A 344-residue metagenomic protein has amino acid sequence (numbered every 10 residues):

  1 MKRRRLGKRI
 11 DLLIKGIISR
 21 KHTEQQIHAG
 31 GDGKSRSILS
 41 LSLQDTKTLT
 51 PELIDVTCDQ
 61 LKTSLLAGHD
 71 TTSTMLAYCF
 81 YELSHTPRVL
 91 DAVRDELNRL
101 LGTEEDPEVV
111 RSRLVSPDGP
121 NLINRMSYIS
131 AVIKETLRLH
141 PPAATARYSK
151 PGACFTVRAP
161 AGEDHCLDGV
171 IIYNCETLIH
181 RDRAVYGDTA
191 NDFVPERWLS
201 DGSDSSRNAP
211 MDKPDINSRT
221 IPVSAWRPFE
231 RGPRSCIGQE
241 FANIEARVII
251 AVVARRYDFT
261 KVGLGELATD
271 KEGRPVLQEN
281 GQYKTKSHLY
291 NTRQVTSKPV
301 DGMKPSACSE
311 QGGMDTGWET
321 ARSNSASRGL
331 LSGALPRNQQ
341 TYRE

Functional and structural regions predicted by a protein language model:
M1-S19, L39, L43, D55 (+5 more regions): Cytochrome P450 catalytic-domain helical core, especially the substrate-recognition surface and oxygen-activation
R5-M75, A209-D212: Conserved cytochrome P450 catalytic core segment spanning the I/J/K helices
I10, K47-E96, T136, V170-Y173 (+2 more regions): Central I-helix of cytochrome P450 enzymes
G33-S35, H85-A143, L167-D168, E266-Y283: Cytochrome P450 I-helix active-site segment
T48-I54, D106-V110, D204-S205, P214-P228: Active-site-adjacent bridging/hinge elements
P87-V89, I221-P222, P233-S235, Q239-Q294 (+1 more regions): Cytochrome P450 heme-binding "Cys pocket" and the immediately downstream C-terminal segment
I123-R138, K284-E344: C-terminal domain-closing interface element
N174-I216: Conserved cytochrome P450 K-helix/beta-meander segment immediately N-terminal to the heme-binding cysteine loop
